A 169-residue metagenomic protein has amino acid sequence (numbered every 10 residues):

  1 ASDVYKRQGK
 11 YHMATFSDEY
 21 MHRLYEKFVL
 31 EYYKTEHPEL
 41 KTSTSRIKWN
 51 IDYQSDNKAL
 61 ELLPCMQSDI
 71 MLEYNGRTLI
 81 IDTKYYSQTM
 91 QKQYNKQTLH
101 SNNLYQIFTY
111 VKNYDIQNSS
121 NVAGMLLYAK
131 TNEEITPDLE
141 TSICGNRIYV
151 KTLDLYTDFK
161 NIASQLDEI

Functional and structural regions predicted by a protein language model:
A1-Y5: Short, small-residue-biased leader/transition segments that mark boundaries at the very start of proteins
K6-D18: A short, surface-exposed helix-loop junction/capping segment
D18-M21, Y25-I169: Catalytic core segments in nucleotide and nucleic-acid processing enzymes
